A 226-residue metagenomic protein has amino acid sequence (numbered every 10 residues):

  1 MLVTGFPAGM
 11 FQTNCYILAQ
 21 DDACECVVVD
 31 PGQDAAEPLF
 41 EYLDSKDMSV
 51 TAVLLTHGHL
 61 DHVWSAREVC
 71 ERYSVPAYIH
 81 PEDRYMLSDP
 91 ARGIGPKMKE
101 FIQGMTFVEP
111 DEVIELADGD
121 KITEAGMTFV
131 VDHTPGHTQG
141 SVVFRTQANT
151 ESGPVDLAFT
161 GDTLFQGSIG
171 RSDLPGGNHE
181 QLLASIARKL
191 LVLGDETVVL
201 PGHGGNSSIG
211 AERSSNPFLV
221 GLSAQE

Functional and structural regions predicted by a protein language model:
M1-K46, V143-F159: Conserved beta-strand hairpin/beta-sheet module of binuclear metal-dependent hydrolase folds, prominently
F6-P7, D111-V113, H133-H137: Short Gly/Pro-enriched turn/cap motifs at secondary-structure boundaries
C24, D34, G93-M98, K121 (+2 more regions): Metallo-beta-lactamase
C26-V29, A52-L54, V131-H133: Short catalytic-loop micro-motif centered on adjacent basic/acidic residues
V29, A77-I79, F159-T160, P201: Hydrophobic residues in well-ordered beta-strands that form the structural core
D34-M127, V155, S214-L222: Active-site HxH/HxHxD metal-binding segment of metal-dependent hydrolases
